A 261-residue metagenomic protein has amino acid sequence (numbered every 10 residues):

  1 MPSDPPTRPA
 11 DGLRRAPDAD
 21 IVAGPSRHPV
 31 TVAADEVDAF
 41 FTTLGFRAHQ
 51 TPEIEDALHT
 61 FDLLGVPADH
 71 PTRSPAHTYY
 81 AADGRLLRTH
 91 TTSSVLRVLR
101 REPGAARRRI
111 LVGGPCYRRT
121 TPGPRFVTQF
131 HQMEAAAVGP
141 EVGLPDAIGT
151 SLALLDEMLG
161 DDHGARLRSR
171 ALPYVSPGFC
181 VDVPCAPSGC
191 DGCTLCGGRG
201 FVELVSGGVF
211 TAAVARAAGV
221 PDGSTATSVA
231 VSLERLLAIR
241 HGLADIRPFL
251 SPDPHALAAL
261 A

Functional and structural regions predicted by a protein language model:
P2-A261: TRNA-recognition modules of translation machinery and tRNA-sensing kinases, especially anticodon-binding
